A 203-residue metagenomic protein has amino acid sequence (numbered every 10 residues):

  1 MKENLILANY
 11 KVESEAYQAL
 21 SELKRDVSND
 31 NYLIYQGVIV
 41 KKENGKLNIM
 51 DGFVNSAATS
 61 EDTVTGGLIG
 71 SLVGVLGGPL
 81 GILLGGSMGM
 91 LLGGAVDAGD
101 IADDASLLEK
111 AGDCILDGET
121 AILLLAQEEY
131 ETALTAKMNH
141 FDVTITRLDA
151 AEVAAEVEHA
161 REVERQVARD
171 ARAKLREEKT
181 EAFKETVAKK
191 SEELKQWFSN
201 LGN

Functional and structural regions predicted by a protein language model:
M1-Q36, E131-T132, A136-N139, E158-E177 (+1 more regions): Terminal export/targeting leaders at protein ends
I6-Y10, L123-A126, L148: Conserved beta-strand segments of the P-loop GTPase G domain that flank and frequently precede/overlap
K11-L72: Add "or lipid-surface remodeling" -> "...that mediate pore formation, membrane permeabilization, membrane fusion
I39-G45, A150-R165: Short proline/glycine- and acidic-rich turn/helix-capping motifs at secondary-structure junctions
K41, D51, A126-Q127, D149: Flexible glycine-/small-residue-rich
N55-A102: Short, low-complexity, glycine-enriched hydrophobic/amphipathic alpha-helices that associate with lipid bilayers
S87-Q127: Membrane-engaging insertion elements
L125, M138-E152: Terminal membrane-proximal soluble interaction domains of membrane-associated proteins
